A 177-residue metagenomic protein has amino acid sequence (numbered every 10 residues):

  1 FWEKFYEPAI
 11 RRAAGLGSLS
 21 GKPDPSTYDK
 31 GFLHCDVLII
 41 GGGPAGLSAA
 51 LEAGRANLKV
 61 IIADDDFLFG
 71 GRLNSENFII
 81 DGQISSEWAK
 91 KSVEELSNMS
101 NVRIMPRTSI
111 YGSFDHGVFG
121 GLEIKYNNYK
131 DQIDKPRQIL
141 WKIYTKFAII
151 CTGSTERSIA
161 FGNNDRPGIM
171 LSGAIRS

Functional and structural regions predicted by a protein language model:
F1-I40, V93-S177: FAD-binding core/adjacent interface of flavoenzyme oxidoreductases
C35-N101, I159, N164, S177: Beta1-alpha1 glycine-rich phosphate/pyrophosphate-binding loop at the start of Rossmann-like nucleotide-binding domains
